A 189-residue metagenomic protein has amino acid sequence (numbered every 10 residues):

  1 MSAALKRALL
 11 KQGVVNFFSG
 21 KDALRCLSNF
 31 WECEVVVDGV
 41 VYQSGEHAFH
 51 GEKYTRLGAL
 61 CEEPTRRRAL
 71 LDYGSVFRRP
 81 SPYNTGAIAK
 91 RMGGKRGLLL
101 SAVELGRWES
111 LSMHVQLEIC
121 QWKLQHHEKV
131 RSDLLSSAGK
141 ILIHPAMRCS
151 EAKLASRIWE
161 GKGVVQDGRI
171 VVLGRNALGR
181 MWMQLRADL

Functional and structural regions predicted by a protein language model:
M1-L189: Charged, low-complexity intrinsically disordered segments
